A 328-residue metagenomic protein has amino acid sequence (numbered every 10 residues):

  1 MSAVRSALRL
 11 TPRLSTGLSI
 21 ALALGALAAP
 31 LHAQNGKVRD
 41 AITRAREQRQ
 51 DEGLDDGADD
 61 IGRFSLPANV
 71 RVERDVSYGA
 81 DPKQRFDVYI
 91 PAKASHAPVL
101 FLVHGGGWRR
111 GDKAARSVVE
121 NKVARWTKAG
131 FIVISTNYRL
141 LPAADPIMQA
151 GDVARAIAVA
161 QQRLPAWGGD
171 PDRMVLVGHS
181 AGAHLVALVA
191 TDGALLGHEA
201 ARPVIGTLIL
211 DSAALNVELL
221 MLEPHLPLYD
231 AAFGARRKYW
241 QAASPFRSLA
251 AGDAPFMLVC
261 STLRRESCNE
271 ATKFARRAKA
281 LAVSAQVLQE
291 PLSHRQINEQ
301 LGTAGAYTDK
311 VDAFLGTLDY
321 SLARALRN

Functional and structural regions predicted by a protein language model:
D40-A94: N-terminal cap/lid segment of alpha/beta-hydrolase-fold proteins
G62-A68, A213, V217-S248: Mobile cap/lid helix-loop segments that gate and shape the active-site cleft of serine hydrolases
H96-G106: Short beta-strand element of the alpha/beta-hydrolase
A114-I134: Short amphipathic alpha-helix adjacent to the substrate-entry channel of hydrolases
A144-P165: Alpha/beta-hydrolase active-site loop
A158-L222: Primarily recognizes the serine-hydrolase "nucleophile elbow" in alpha/beta-hydrolase and SGNH/GDSL folds
L258-C260: Short beta-strand/loop motif that positions the catalytic acidic residue of the alpha/beta-hydrolase fold
R265-K273: Conserved alpha/beta-hydrolase "acid-adjacent" motif
